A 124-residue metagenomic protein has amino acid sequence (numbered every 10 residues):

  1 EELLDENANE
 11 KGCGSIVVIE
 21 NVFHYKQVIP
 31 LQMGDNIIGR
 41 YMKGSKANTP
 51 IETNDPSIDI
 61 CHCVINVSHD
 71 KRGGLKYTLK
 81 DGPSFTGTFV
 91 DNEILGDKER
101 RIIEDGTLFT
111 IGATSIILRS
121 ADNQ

Functional and structural regions predicted by a protein language model:
E1-P56, N66-K76, I117-Q124: Intrinsically disordered, low-complexity acidic Ser/Thr-rich regulatory segments
N48, H62-L108: Forkhead-associated
I111: Extracellular interaction modules
